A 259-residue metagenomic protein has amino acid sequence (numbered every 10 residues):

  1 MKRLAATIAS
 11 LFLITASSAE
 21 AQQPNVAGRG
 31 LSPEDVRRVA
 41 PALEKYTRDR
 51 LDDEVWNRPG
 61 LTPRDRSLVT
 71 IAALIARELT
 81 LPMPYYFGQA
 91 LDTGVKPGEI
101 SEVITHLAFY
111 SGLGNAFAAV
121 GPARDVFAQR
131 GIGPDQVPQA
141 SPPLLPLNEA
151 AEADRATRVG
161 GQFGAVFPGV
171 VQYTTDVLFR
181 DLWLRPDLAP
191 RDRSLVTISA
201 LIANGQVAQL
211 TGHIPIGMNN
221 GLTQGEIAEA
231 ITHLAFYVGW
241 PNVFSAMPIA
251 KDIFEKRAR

Functional and structural regions predicted by a protein language model:
M1-L4: Positively charged n-region of N-terminal signal peptides that target proteins for export
T7-A16: Bacterial N-terminal signal peptides
A21-D65, R77, P84-G88, D92 (+4 more regions): Acidic, glycine/proline-rich low-complexity segments that act as flexible tails and inter-domain linkers
R66-L74, M83, V103-I104, R193-L201 (+1 more regions): Short, structured motif recognition centered on aromatic/hydrophobic residues
I75, T93, H106-L113, I202 (+1 more regions): A short structural micro-motif
V95-I100: Winged helix-turn-helix DNA-binding recognition segment
N115-A116, Q206, E226-S245: Preference for long, well-ordered alpha-helical segments
N204-Q224: Glycine/small-residue-rich hydrophobic helix-like segments
